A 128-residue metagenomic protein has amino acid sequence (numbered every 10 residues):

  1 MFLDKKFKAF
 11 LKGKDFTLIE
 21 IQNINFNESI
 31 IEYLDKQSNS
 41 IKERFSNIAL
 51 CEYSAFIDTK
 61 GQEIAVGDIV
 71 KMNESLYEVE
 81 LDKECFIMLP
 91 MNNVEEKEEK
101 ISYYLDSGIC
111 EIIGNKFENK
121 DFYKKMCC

Functional and structural regions predicted by a protein language model:
M1-C128: Secondary-structure transition motif
